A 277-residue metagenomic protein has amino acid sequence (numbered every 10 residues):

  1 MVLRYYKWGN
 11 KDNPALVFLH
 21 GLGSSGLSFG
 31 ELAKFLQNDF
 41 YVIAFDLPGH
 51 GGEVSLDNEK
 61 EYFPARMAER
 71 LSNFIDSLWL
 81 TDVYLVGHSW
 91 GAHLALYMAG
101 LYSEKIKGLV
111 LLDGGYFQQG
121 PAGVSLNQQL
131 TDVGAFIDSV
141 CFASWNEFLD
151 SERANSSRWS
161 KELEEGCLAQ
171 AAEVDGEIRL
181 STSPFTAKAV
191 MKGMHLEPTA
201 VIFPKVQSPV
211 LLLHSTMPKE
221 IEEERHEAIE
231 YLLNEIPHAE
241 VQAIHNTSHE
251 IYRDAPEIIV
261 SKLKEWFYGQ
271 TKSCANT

Functional and structural regions predicted by a protein language model:
Y6-S55, F267: Conserved HGGG/HGGXW glycine-rich cap/lid loop of the alpha/beta-hydrolase fold
E31, Y97-L101: Active-site signature of alpha/beta-hydrolase-fold catalytic machinery across serine- and Asp/Cys-nucleophile hydrolases
I43-V86, S261: Active-site loop/oxyanion-hole signature of alpha/beta-hydrolase fold enzymes
G87, G91, A95: Gly/Ala-rich beta-loop-alpha elbow adjacent to hydrolase catalytic centers
G100, K107-W145: Flexible "cap/lid" loop of the alpha/beta hydrolase fold
A143-E197: Conserved alpha/beta-hydrolase catalytic His-Asp/Glu region
K205-T247: Conserved loop-alpha-helix segment in the C-terminal half of the alpha/beta-hydrolase fold that carries the catalytic
I244-P256: Catalytic histidine-centered segment of alpha/beta-hydrolase-like enzymes
